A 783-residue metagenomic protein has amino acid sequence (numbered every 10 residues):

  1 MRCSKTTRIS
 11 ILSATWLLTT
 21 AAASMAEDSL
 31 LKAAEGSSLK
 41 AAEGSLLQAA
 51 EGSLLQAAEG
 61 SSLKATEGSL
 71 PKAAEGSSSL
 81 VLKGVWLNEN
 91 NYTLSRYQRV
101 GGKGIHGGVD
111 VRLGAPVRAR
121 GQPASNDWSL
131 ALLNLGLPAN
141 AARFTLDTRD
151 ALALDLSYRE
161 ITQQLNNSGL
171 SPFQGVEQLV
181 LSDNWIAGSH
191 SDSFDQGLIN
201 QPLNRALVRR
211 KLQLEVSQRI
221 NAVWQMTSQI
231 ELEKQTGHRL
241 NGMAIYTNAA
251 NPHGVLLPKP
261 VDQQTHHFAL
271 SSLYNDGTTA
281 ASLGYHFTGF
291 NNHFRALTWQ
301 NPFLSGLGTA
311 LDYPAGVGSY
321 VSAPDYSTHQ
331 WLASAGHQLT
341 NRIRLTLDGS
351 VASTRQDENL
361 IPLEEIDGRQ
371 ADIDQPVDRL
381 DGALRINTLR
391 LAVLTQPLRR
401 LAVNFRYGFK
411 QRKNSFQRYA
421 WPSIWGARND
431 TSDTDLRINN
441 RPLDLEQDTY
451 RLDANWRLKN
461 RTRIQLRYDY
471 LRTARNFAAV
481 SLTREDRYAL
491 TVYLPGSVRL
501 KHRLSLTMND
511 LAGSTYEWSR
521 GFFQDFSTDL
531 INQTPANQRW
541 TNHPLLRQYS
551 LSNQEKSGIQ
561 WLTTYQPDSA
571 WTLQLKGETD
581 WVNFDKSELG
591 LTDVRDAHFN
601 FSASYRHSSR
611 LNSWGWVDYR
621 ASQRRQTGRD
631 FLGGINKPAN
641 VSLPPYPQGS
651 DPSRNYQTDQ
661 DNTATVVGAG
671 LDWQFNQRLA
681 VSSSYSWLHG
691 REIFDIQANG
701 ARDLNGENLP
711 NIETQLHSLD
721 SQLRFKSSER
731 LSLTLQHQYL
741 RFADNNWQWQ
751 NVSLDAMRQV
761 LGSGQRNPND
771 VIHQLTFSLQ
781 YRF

Functional and structural regions predicted by a protein language model:
R2-I11: Bacterial N-terminal signal peptides that target proteins for export
S13, A23-S24: Cleavable N-terminal signal peptides
T19-A21: N-terminal signal peptide c-region/cleavage motif recognized by signal peptidases
D28-L30, P71-K72, L82-F783: Gram-negative and organellar
S29-P71: Long, intrinsically disordered low-complexity tandem-repeat segments
